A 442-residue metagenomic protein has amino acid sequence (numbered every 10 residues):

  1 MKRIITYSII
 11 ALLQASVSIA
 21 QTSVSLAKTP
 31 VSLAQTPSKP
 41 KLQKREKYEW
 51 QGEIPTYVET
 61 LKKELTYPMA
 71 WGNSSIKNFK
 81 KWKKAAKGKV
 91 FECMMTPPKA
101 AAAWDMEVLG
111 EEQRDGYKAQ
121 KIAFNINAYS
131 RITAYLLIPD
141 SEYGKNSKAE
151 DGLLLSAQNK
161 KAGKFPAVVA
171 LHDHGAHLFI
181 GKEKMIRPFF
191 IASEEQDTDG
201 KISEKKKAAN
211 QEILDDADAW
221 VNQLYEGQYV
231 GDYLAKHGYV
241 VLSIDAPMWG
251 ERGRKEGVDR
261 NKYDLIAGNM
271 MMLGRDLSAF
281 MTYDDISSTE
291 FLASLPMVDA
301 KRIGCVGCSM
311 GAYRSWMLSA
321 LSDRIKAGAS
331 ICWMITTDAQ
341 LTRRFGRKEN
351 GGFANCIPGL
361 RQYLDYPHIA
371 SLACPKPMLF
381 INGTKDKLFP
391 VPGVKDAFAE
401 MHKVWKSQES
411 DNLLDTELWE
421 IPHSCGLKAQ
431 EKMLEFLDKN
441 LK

Functional and structural regions predicted by a protein language model:
L33-E92, T96: N-terminal pre-domain segments of enzymes
P98-Y143, L153, K160-G163: N-terminal cap/lid segment of alpha/beta-hydrolase-fold proteins
G163-K164, A170-Y283, A293-S294, A339-T342: Cap/lid segment of the alpha/beta-hydrolase catalytic domain
L265-M272, S287, A327-A370, P390 (+2 more regions): Mobile cap/lid helix-loop segments that gate and shape the active-site cleft of serine hydrolases
M297-C308: Alpha/beta-hydrolase fold nucleophile elbow
G307-G311, S315: Gly/Ala-rich beta-loop-alpha elbow adjacent to hydrolase catalytic centers
A373, F380-N382: Short beta-strand/loop motif that positions the catalytic acidic residue of the alpha/beta-hydrolase fold
A399-K442: C-terminal catalytic histidine-bearing segment of alpha/beta-hydrolase fold enzymes
